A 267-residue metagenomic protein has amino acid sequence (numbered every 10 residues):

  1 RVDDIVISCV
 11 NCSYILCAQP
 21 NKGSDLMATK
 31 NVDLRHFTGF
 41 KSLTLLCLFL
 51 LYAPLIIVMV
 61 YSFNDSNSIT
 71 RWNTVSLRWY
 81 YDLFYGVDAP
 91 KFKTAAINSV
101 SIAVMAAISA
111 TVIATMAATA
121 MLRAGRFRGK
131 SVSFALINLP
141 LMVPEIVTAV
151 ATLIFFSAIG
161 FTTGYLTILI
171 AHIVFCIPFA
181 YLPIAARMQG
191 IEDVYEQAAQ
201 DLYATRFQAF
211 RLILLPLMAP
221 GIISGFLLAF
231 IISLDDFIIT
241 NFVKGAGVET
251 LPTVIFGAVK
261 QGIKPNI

Functional and structural regions predicted by a protein language model:
R1, A96, M121, L139 (+2 more regions): Short hydrophobic faces within alpha-helices
R1, C12-Q19, A53-N67, I97-N98 (+4 more regions): A structural signal for multi-pass alpha-helical bundles of membrane permease subunits that mediate small-molecule
R1-N21, V32-F37, N67, W79-K91 (+1 more regions): Interhelical loop and adjacent transmembrane-helix boundary motif in polytopic membrane transport permeases
V2-V10, K93, I97, S101-I113 (+4 more regions): Hydrophobic alpha-helical transmembrane segments of multipass integral membrane proteins, especially permease/channel
D4, Y14, S42-L43, L48-L55 (+4 more regions): Transmembrane alpha-helices
Y14-G23, A28-H36, M105-I137, I154 (+1 more regions): Transmembrane-helix boundary motif in ABC transporter permease subunits
T29-K30, S68-I69, L77, G129 (+3 more regions): Membrane-interfacial helix termini and adjacent extracytoplasmic/periplasmic loops of multi-pass transporters
K91, A124-S133, F161-Y165, R206 (+2 more regions): Membrane-helix interface segments
